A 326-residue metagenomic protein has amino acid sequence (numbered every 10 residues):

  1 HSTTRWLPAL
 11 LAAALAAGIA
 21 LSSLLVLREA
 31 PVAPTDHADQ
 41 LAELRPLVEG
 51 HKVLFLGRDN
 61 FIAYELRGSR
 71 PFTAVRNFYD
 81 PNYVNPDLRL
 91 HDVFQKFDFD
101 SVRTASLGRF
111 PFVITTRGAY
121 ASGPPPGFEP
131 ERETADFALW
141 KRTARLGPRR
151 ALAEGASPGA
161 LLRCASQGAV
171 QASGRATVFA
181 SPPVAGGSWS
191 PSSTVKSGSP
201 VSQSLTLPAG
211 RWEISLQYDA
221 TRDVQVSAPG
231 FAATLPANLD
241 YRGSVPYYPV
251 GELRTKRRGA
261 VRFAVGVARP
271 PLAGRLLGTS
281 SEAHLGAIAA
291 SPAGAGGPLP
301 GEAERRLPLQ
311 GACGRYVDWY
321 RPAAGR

Functional and structural regions predicted by a protein language model:
H1-W6: Hydrophobic/aromatic-rich transmembrane helices and adjacent perimembrane loops
L7-T35, E49-G50, F55: Transmembrane alpha-helical segments
P34, L44-L88, F112-R117, W140: Short periplasmic/luminal acceptor-recognition loop of GT-C membrane glycosyltransferases, typified by
N85-L146, R258-A260, A264-R269: Periplasmic/luminal catalytic loop of GT-C fold multi-pass membrane glycosyltransferases that transfer sugars from
P148-A209, E213-S215, T234, L239 (+1 more regions): Glycan-recognition and processing domains
T221-D223, V267-R275: Short acidic/polar inter-strand loop motif in beta-rich domains
R222-T234: Short, surface-exposed beta-strand/strand-loop-strand elements in extracellular ectodomains
F231-R258: Extracellular carbohydrate recognition and processing domains and analogous Trp-centered ligand-binding platforms
